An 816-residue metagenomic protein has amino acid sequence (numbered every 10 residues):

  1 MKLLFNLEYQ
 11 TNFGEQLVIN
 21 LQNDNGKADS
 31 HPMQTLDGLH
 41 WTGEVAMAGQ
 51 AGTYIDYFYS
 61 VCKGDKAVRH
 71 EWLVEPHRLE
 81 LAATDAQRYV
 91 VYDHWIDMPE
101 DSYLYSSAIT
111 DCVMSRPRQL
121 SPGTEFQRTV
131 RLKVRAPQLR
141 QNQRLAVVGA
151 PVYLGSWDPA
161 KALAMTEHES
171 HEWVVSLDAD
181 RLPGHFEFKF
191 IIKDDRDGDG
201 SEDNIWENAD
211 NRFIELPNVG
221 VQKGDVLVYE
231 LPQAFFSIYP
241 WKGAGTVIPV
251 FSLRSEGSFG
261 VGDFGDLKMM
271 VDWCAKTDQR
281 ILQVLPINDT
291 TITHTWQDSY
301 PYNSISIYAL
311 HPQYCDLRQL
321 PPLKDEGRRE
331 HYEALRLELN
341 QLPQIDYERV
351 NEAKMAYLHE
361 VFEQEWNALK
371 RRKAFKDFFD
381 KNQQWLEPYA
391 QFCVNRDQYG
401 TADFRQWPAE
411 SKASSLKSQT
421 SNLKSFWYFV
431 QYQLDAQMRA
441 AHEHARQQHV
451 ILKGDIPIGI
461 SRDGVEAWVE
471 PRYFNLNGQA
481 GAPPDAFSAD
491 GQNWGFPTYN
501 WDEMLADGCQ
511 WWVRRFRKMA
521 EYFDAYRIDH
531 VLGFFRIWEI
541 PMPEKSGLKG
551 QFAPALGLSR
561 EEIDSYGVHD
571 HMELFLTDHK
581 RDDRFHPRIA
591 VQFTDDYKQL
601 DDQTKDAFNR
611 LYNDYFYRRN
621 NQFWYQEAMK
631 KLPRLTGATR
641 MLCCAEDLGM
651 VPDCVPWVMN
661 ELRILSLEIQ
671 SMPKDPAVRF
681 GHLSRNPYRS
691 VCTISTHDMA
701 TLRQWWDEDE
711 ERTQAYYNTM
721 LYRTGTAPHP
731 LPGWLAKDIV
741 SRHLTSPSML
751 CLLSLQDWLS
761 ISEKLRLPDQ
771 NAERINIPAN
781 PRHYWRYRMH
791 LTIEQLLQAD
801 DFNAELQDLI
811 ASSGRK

Functional and structural regions predicted by a protein language model:
K2, E8-Y54, C62-A83, P137-P183 (+3 more regions): Aromatic-rich carbohydrate-binding modules that target alpha-glucans
A86-Q127, R140, G220-S252: Compositionally biased low-complexity segments at domain edges in trafficked proteins and select soluble regulators
F236-P471, D502-Q510, R514-A520, I537: Acidic/aromatic-lined carbohydrate-recognition and catalytic surfaces of CAZymes acting on diverse glycans
G243-V247, I281, H449-K453, A525-R527 (+4 more regions): Structural preference for beta-strand elements that scaffold enzyme active sites
D298-E326, E466-G491, S546-E573, I664-P676: Acidic, His- and aromatic-enriched active-site or binding-groove loops in soluble protein domains that engage sugars
A374, F378, T604-L765, D769: Conserved alpha/beta catalytic core and glycan-binding cleft of carbohydrate-active enzymes
L434-Q447, G508-C654, M659-I664: Active-site neighborhood of glycoside hydrolase catalytic domains
L759-L796: Low-complexity, glycine/alanine/valine/leucine- and proline-rich hydrophobic stretches
